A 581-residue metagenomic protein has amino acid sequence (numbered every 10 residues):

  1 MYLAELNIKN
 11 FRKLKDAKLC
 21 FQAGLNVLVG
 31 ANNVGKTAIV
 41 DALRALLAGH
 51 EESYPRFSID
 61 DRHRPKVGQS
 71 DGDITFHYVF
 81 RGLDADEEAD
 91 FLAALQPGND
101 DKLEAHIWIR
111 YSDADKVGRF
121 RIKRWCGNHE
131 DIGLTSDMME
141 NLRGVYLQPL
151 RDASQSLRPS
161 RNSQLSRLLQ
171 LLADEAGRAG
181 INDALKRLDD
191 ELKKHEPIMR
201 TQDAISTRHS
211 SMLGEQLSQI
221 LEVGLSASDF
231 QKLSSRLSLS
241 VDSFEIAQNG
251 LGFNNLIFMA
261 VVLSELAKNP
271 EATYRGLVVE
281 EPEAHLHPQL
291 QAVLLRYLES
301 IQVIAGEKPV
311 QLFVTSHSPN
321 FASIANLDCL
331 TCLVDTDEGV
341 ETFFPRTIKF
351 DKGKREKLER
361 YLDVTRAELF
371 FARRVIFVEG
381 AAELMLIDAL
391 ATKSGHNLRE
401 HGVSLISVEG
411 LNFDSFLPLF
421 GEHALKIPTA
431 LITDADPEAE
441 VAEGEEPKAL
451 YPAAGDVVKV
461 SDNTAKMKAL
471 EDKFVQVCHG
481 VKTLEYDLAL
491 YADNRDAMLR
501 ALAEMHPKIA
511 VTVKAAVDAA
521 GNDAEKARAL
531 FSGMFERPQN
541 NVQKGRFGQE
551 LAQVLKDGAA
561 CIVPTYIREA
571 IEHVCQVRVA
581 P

Functional and structural regions predicted by a protein language model:
M1-V29, N33-A48, K232-S234, S240-T365 (+2 more regions): Switch/communication elements of ASCE P-loop NTPase nucleotide-binding domains
C20, V67-D71, D100-K102, D137-N141 (+5 more regions): Conserved catalytic network of the ASCE P-loop NTPase/AAA+ motor domain
V40-D100: Conserved P-loop NTP-binding catalytic core
T75, L83-G180, K186: Electropositive, glycine-dotted interaction segments that contact anionic polymers or phosphate-rich ligands
K123, S156-P159, S166-V279, E440-V441: Extended helical coiled-coil dimerization/tether regions that scaffold and oligomerize large DNA-maintenance assemblies
V303, A322-T433, P437: RecA-like P-loop NTPase motor core
L431, A519, E525-P581: Terminal low-complexity/disordered tails
D434-E536: Activity-critical C-terminal alpha-helical subdomain
